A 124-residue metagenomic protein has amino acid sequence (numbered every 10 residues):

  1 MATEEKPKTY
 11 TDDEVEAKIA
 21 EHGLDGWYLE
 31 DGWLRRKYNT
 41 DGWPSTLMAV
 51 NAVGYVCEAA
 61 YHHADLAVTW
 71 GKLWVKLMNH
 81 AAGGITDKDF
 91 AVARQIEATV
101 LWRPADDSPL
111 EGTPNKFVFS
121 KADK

Functional and structural regions predicted by a protein language model:
A2-K37, D41-K124: Long, contiguous binding/interaction regions
